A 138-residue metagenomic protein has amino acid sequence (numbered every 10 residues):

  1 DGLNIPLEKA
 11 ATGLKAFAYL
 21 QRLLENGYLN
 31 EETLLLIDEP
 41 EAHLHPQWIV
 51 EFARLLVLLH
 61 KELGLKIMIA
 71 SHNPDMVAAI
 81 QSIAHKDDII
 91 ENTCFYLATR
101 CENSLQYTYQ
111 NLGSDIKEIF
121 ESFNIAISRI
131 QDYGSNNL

Functional and structural regions predicted by a protein language model:
G2-I127: Switch/communication elements of ASCE P-loop NTPase nucleotide-binding domains
N124-L138: NTP-binding/hydrolysis catalytic cores, primarily Walker-type P-loop NTPases
